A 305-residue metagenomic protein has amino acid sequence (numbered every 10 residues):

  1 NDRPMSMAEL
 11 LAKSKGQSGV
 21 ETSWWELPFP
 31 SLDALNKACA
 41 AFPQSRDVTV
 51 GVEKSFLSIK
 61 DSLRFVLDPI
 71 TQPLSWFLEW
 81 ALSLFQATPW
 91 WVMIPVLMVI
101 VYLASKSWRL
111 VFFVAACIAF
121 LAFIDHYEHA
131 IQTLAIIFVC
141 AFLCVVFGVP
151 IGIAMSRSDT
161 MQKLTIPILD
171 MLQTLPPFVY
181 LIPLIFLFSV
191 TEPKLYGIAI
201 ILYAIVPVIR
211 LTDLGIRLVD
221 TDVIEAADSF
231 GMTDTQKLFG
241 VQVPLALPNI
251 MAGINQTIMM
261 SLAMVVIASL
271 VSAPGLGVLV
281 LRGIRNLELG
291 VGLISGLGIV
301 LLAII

Functional and structural regions predicted by a protein language model:
N1-A135, F142, I305: N-terminal, non-cleaved signal-anchor transmembrane helix
S75-Q86, Y127-A135, V139, Q162-T165 (+5 more regions): Alpha-helical membrane-interface segments at transmembrane helix boundaries
I100-L103, I118-E128, C140-L169: Transmembrane-helix boundary motif in ABC transporter permease subunits
F113, I136-C140, C144, G148 (+5 more regions): Alpha-helical transmembrane segments in multi-pass membrane proteins
I136-V139, C144-F147, S156, L169-A204: Generic hydrophobic transmembrane alpha-helix motif, especially the helices
L175, I216-D222, A226-A246: Short helix-to-coil transition segments within interhelical loops that connect adjacent transmembrane helices
L202, D234-A268, G298-L301: Transmembrane alpha-helices
L276-I305: Hydrophobic alpha-helical transmembrane segments of polytopic membrane proteins
